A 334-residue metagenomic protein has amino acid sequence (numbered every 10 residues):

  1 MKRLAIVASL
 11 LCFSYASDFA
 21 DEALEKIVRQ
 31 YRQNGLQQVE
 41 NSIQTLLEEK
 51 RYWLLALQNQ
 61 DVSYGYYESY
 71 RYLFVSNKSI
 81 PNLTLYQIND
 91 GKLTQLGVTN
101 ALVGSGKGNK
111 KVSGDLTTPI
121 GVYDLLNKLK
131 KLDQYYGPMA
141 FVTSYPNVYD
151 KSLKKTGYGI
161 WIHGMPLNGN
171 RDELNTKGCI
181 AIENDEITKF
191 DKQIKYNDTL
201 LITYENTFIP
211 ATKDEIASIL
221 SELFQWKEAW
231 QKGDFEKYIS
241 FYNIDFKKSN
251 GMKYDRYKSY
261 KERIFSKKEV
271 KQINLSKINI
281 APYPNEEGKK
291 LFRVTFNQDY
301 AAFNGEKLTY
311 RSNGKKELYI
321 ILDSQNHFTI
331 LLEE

Functional and structural regions predicted by a protein language model:
L4-F13: Sec-dependent N-terminal signal peptides
A16-I120, D124-Y135, A140-Y158, M165-K177 (+1 more regions): N-terminal pre-domains immediately preceding structured catalytic cores
I182: A conserved hydrophobic position in a structured secondary element of the catalytic/binding core that shapes
